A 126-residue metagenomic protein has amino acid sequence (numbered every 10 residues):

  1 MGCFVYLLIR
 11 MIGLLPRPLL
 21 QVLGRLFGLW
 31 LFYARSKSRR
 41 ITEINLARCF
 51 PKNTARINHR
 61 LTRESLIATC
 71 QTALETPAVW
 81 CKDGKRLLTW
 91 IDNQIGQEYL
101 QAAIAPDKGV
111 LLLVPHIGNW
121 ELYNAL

Functional and structural regions predicted by a protein language model:
M1-V114: Membrane-anchoring hydrophobic helices of lipid-metabolizing enzymes
A105, N119-L122: Membrane-embedded segments
N124-L126: Short amphipathic alpha-helical segments
